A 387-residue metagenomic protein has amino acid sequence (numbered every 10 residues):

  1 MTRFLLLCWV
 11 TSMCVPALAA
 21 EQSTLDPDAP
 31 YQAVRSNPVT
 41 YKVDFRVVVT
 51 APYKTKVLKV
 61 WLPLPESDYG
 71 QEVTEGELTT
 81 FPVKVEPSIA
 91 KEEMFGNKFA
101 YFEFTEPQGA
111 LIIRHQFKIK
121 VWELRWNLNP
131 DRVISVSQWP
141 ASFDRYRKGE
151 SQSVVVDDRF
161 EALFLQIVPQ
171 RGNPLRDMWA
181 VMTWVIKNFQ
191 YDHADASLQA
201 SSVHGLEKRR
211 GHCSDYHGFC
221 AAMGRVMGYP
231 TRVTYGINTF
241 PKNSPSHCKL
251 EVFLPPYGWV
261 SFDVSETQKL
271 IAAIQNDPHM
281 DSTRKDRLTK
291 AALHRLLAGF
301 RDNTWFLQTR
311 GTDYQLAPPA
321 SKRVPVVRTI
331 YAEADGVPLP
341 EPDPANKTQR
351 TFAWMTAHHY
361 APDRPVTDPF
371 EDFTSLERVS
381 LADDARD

Functional and structural regions predicted by a protein language model:
L5-P16: Bacterial N-terminal signal peptides
A20-L124: Intrinsically disordered, low-complexity N-terminal segments that are enriched in acidic
Y53, P65-Y69, K120, L165-P169 (+4 more regions): Sec-exported extracytoplasmic/periplasmic mature domains
V60, V181, L250: Terminal peptide-recognition signature
L111-I113, F117-K208, A320, H358 (+2 more regions): Secondary-structure boundary elements
D177-V181, R209-G224: Active-site nucleophilic cysteine motif
Y216-V327: Hydrophobic/aromatic-rich core segments of domains that either
T283-D387: Low-complexity, Gly/Ser/Thr/Pro-rich intrinsically disordered linker/tail segments
